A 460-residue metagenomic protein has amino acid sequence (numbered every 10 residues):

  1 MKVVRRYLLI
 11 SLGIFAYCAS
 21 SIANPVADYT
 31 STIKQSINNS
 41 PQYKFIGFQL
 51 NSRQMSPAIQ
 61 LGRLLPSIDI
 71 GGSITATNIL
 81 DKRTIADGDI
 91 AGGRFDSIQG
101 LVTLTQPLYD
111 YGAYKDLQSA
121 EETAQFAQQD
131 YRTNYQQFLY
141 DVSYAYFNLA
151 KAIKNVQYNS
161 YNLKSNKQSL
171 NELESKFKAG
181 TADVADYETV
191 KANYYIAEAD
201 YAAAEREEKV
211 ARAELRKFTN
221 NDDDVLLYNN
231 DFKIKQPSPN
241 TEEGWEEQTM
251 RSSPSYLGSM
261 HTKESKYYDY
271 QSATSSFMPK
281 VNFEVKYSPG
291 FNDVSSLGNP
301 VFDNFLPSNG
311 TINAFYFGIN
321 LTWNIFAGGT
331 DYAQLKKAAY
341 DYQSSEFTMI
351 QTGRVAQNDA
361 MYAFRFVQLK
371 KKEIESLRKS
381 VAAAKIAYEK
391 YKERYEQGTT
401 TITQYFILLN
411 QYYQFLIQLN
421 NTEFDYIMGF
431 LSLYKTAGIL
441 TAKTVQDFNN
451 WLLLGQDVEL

Functional and structural regions predicted by a protein language model:
M1-V3, A27, S31, Q137-S252 (+6 more regions): Periplasmic alpha-helical coiled-coil/stalk elements that build and connect Gram-negative outer-membrane
L9-Y17: Bacterial N-terminal signal peptides
I22, I33, Q418-L460: Acidic, low-complexity, intrinsically disordered peripheral segments
N24-N148, V281, V285, G329-Y332 (+1 more regions): Short flexible linkers and secondary-structure junctions
S31-N39, N221-L306, A442-L460: Amphipathic alpha-helical coiled-coil scaffold segments and their short linker/junction regions
K44-F48, L61-G62, L108-Y135, S160 (+8 more regions): Sec/SRP-type N-terminal targeting helices
G71-Q106, F232-P237, Q271, E284-W323 (+2 more regions): Small/polar, glycine/serine/threonine/aspartate-rich low-complexity segments that form flexible
F177-T181, F218, Y395-T399, T436-G438: A short glycine-centered flexible hinge/capping loop motif at secondary-structure junctions
